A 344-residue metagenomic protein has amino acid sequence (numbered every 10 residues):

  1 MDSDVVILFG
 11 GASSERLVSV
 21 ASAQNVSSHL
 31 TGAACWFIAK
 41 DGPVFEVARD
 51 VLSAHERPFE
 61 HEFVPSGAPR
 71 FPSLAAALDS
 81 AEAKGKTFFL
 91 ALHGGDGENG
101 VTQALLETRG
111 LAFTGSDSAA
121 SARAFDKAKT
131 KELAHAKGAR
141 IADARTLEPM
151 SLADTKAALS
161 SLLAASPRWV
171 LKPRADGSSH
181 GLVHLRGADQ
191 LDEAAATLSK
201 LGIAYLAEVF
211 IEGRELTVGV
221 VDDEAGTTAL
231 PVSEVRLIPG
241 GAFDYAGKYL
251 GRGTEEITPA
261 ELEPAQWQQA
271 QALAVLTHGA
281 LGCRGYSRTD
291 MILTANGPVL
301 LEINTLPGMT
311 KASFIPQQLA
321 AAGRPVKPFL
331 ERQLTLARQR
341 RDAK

Functional and structural regions predicted by a protein language model:
M1-A119, R123-F125, K129, E148-A157 (+2 more regions): ATP-binding N-terminal substructure of ATP-dependent carboxylate-amine bond-forming enzymes
D2-F9, S13, A21, L78-A83 (+1 more regions): Active-site nucleotide/adenylate-binding loops and adjacent lid/helix of ATP-dependent enzymes
G94, S179, I238, N304-Q318: Glycine-rich phosphate/pyrophosphate-binding beta-alpha loops
A112-F113, I141, W169, V326: Hydrophobic beta-strand scaffold residues
R186-A272, L293, P298-V299: Phosphate-binding site of ATP-dependent enzymes
V209, V218, H278-K311, L319: Conserved metal-phosphate-binding beta-hairpin within the catalytic cores of diverse ATP-dependent phosphoryl-transfer
S233-S287, Q317-K344: Active-site "cap" helix and flanking loop/linker of ATP-utilizing ligase/carboxylase catalytic domains
